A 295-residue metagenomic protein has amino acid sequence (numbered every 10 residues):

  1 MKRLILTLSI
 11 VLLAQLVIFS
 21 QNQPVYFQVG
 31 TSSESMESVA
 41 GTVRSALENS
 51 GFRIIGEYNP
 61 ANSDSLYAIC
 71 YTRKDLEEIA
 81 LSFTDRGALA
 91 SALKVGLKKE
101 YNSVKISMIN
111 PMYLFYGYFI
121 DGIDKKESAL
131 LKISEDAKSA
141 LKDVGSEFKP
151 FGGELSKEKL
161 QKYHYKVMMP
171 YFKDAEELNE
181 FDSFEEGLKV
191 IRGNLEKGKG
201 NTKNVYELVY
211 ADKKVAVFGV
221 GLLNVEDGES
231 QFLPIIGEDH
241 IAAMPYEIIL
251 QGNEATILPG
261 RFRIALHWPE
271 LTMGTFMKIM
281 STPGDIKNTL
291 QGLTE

Functional and structural regions predicted by a protein language model:
M1-L4: Positively charged n-region of N-terminal signal peptides that target proteins for export
T7-Q15: Bacterial N-terminal signal peptides
Q21-N62, I120, K142-V215: Terminal, regulation- and interaction-focused segments at domain boundaries
G30, Y71, L81-D85, K214-G219: Compact, glycine-rich, soluble single-domain proteins
S65-M108: Mid-chain, structured segments of secreted extracytoplasmic proteins
V95-F115, L250-I264: Beta-strand/loop substructures that line and gate deep hydrophobic ligand-binding cavities in soluble
I106-K149: Hydrophobic alpha-helical segments and helix pairs
Y206, Y210-E295: A cross-kingdom marker for long, charged
